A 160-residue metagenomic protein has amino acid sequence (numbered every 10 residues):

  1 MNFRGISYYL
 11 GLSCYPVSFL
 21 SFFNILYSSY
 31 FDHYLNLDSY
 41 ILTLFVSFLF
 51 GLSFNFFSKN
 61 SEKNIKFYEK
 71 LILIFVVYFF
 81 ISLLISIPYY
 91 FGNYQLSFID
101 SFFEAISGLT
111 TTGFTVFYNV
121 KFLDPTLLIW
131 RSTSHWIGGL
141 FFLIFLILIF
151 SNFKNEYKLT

Functional and structural regions predicted by a protein language model:
M1-T160: Membrane-proximal intracellular helices of multi-pass ion channels
